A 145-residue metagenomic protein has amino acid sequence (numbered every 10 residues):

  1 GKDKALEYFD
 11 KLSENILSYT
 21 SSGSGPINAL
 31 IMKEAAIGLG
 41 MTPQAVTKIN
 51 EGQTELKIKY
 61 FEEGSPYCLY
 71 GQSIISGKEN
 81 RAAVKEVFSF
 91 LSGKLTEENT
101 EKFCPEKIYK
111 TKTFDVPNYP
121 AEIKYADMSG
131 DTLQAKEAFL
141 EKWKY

Functional and structural regions predicted by a protein language model:
G1-K4, G77-V84: Short helix-loop capping/hinge motifs at secondary-structure junctions, enriched in acidic/polar residues
G1-K59: Ligand-binding pocket segment of bilobal, Venus flytrap-like solute-binding proteins
E7-D10, N28, M32, A82-K85 (+3 more regions): Solvent-exposed, polar/charged alpha-helical surfaces in well-ordered, non-transmembrane soluble domains, broadly
T54-P66, I75-K78: Short beta-strand->loop
E55, L69, K85-V87: Active-site lining segments that contact anionic ligands and/or coordinate catalytic metals
C68-N80, N99-K102: A bilobed periplasmic-binding-protein/Venus flytrap-type ligand-binding module shared by bacterial periplasmic
F90-T113: Periplasmic-binding protein-like
F114-Y145: Extracellular/periplasmic bilobal clamshell ligand-binding domains
